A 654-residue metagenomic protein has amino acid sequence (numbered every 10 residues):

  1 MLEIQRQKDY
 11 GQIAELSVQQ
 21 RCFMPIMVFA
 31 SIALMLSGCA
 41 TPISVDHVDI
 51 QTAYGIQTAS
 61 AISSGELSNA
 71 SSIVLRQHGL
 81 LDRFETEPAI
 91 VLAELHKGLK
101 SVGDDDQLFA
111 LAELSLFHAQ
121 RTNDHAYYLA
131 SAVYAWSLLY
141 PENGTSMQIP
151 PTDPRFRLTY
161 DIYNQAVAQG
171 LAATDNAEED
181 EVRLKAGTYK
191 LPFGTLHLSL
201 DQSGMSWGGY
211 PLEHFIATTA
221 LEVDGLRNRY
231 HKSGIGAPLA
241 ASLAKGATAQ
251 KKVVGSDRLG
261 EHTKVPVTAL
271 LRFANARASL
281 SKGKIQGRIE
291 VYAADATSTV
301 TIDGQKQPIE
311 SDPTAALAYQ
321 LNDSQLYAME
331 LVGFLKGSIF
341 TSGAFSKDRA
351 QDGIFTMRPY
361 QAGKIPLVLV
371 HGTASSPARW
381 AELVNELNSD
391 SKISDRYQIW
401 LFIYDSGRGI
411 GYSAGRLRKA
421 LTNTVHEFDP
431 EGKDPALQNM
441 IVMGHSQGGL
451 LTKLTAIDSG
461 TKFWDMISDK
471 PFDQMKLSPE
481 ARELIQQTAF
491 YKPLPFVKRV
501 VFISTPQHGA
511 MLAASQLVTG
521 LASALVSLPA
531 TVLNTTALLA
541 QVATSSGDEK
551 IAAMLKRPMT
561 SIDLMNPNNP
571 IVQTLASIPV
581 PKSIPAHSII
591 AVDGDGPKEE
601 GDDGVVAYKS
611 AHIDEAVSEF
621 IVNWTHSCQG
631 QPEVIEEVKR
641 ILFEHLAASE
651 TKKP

Functional and structural regions predicted by a protein language model:
Q7-M27: Bacterial N-terminal signal peptides that target proteins for export
L36-G38: C-terminal motif of bacterial Sec signal peptides marking the signal peptidase cleavage site
A40-G98, V102, Q107, E113 (+4 more regions): Flexible, membrane-associating and regulatory peripheral segments of lipid-active enzymes
L116-T188, L367-T373, F402-A553, D603: Serine-dependent carboxylesterase/thioesterase catalytic core of lipase-like alpha/beta-hydrolase/SGNH enzymes
Y360-A362, I393-S394, D434-A436, M443-G444 (+3 more regions): Extracellular/periplasmic catalytic domains that process cell-envelope and extracellular macromolecules
A374-S375, S406-G407, T461, P506-H508 (+3 more regions): Short, solvent-exposed loop/turn segments at secondary-structure junctions
A381-Y397: Short amphipathic alpha-helix adjacent to the substrate-entry channel of hydrolases
A522-P654: C-terminal subdomain of alpha/beta-hydrolase-fold enzymes, centered on the catalytic histidine and its supporting
